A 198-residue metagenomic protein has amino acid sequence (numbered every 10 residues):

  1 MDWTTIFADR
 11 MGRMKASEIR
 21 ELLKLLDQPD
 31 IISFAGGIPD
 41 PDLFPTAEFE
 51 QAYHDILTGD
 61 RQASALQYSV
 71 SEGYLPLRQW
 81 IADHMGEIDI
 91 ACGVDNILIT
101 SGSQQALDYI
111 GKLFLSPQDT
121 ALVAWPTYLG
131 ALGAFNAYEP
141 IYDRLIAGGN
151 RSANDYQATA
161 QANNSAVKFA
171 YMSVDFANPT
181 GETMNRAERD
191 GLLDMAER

Functional and structural regions predicted by a protein language model:
M1-S69: N-terminal "arm"/small-domain region of PLP-dependent enzymes with the aminotransferase-like
L57-T58, A63-E197: Conserved core of the PLP fold type I
